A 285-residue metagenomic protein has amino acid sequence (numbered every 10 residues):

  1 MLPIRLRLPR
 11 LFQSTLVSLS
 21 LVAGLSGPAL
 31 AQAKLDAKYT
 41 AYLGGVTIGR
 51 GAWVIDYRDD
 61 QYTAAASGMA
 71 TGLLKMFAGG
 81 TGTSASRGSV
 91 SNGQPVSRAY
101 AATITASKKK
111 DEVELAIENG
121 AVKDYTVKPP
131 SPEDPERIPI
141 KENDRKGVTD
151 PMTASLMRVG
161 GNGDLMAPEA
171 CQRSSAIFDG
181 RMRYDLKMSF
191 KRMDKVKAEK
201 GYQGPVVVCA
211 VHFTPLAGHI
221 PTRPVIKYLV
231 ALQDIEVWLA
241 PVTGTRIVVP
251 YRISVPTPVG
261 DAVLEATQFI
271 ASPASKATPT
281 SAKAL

Functional and structural regions predicted by a protein language model:
M1-R10: N-terminal secretory signal peptides that target proteins for export/translocation
Q13-G24: Bacterial N-terminal signal peptides
L21, P151-G160: Short, hydrophobic/amphipathic alpha-helical patches that form generic packing surfaces within helical domains
G24, L73-M76, G147: Residue-level preference for alpha-helix termini and adjacent loops
S26-P28: N-terminal signal peptide c-region/cleavage motif recognized by signal peptidases
A31-N119, G163-L285: Acidic, serine/threonine-rich low-complexity disordered tracts
K108-M152: Internal, conserved structured core segments that host functional sites
